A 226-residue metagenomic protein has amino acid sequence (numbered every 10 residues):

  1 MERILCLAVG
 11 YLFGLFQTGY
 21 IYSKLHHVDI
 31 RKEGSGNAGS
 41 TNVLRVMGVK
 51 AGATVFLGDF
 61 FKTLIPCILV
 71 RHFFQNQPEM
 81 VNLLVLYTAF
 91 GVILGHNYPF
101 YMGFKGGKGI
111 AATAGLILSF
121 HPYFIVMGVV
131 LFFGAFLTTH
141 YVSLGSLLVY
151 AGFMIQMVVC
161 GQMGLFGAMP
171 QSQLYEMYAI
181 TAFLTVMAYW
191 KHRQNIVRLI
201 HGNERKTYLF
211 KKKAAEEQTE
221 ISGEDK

Functional and structural regions predicted by a protein language model:
M1-L5, C67-L86, L118-I125, V159-A179: Helix-coil boundary and interhelical linker segments in multi-pass alpha-helical membrane proteins
E2, C6, G10, L15 (+14 more regions): Alpha-helical transmembrane segments in multi-pass membrane proteins
G19-Y20, K24, G95-K105, L131-H140 (+1 more regions): C-terminal ends of transmembrane helices
Y20-A51, V197-K226: Cytosolic, membrane-interface loops and tails of multi-pass inner-membrane proteins
D29-S40, Y101-A114, Y141-Y150: Short, non-helical or kinked segments that cap or interrupt transmembrane helices
L44-V49, V70-F74, G109-T139, G152-G161: Interfacial segments of multi-pass membrane proteins
V129, T138-V142, S146, Y150 (+4 more regions): RNase H-like, Mg2+-dependent phosphodiesterase core, and more generally RNA phosphate-backbone-engaging helix-loop
G134-C160, M169-Y175, A179, L184-M187: Canonical bilayer-spanning transmembrane alpha-helix
